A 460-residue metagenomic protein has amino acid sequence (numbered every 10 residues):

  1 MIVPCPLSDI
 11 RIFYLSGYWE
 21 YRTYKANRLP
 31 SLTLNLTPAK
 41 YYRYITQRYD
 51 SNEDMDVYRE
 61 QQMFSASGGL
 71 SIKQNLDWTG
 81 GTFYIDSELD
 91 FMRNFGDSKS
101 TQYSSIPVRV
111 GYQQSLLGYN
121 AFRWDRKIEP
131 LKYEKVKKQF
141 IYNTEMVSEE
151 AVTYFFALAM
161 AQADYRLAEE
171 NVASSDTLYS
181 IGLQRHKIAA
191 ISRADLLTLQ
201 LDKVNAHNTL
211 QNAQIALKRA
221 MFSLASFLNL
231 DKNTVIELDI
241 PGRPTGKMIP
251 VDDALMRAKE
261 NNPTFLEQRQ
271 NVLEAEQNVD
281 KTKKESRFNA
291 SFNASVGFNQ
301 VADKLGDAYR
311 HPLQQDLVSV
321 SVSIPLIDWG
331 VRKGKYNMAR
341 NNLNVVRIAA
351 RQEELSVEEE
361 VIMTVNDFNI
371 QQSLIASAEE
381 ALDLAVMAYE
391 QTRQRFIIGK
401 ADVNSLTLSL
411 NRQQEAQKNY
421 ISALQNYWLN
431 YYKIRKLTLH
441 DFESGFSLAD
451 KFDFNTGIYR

Functional and structural regions predicted by a protein language model:
M1, T33-N35, K40-I45, Y49 (+4 more regions): Acidic, low-complexity, intrinsically disordered peripheral segments
M1-T153, A290, A294, G330-K333 (+2 more regions): Short flexible linkers and secondary-structure junctions
D9-I12, K25-A26, D77-Q102, L116-T144 (+7 more regions): Sec/SRP-type N-terminal targeting helices
S16-W19, A26, D176-S180, D202-L230 (+1 more regions): Short segments within alpha-helical structural elements
L29, L34, S291, S295-G297 (+7 more regions): Exposed, low-structure sequence patches enriched in small/polar residues
K127-L131, K137-R257, D367, Q371 (+2 more regions): Periplasmic alpha-helical coiled-coil/stalk elements that build and connect Gram-negative outer-membrane
